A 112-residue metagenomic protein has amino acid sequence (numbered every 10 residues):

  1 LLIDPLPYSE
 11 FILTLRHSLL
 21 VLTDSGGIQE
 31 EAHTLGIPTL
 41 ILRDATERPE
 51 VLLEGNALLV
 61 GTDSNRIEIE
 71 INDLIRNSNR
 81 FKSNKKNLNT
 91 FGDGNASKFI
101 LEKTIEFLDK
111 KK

Functional and structural regions predicted by a protein language model:
L1-K112: Nucleotide-activated sugar donor-binding and catalytic core shared by glycosyltransferases and related lipid-linked
